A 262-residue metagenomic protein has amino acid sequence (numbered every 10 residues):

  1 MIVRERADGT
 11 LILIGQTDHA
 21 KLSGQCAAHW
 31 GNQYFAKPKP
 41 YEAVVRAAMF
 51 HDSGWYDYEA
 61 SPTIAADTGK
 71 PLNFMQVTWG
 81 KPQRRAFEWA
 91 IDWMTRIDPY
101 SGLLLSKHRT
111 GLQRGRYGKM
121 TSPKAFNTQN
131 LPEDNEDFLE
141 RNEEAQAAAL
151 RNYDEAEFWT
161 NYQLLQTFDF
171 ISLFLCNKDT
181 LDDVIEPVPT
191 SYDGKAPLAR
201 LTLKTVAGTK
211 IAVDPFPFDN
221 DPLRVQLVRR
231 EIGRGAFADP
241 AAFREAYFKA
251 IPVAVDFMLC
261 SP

Functional and structural regions predicted by a protein language model:
V3-I14, G24-Q25, A43-K178, D182 (+1 more regions): Divalent metal-dependent catalytic cores for phosphoryl transfer on phosphate-bearing substrates
T17-G31: An active-site-proximal "capping" alpha-helix that borders the catalytic cofactor pocket
W30-Y34, D57: A generic secondary-structure signal for well-formed alpha-helical elements
F35-V44: Short, glycine/acidic-rich hinge or "gate" loops at secondary-structure transitions that mediate conformational
K124-P262: Non-catalytic terminal regions of proteins
